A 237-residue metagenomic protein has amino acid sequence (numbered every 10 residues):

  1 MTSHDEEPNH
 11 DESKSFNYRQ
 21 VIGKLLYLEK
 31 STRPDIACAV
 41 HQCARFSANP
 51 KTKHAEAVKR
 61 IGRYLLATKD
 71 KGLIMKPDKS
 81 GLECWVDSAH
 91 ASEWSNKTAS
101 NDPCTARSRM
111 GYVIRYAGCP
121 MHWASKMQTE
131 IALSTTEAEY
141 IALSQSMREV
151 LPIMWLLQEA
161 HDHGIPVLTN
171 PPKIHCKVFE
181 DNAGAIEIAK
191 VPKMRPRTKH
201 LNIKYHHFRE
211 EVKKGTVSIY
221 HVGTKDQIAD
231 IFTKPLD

Functional and structural regions predicted by a protein language model:
M1-D237: Divalent metal-binding acidic/histidine catalytic loops
